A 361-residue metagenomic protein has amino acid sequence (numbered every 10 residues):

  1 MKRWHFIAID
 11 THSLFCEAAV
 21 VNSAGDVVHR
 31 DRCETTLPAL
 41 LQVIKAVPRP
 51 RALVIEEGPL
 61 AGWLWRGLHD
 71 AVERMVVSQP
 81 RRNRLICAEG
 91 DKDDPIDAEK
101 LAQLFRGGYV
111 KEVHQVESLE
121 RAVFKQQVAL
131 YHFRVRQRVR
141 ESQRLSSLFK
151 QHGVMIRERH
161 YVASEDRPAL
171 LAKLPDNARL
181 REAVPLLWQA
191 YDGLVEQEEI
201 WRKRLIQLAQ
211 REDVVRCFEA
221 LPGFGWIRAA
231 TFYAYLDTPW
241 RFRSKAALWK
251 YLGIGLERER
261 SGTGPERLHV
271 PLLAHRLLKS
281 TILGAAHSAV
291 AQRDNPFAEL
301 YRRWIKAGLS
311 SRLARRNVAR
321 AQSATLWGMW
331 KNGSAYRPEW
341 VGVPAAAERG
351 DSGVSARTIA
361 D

Functional and structural regions predicted by a protein language model:
K2-N22, L101: Gly/Thr-rich phosphate-binding beta-strand-loop-beta motif of the actin/hexokinase/Hsp70
L14-P38: Short glycine-rich, Thr/Ser-proximal phosphate-binding strand/loop in the N-terminal lobe of ATP-dependent enzymes
T35-A52: Short, basic/hydrophobic alpha-helical segments
V54-L64: Acidic, metal-coordinating catalytic cores used for nucleic-acid/nucleotide bond scission and strand-transfer chemistry
V76-V116, R121-A122, Q126, A169-A172 (+1 more regions): Short alpha-helix plus adjacent loop in nuclease-associated cores
A129-C217: Glycine-rich, often acidic, oxyanion-interacting loops/wings at catalytic, nucleic-acid, or phospho-protein interfaces
C217-A220, W226, A230-S311, A347 (+1 more regions): Phosphate-backbone recognition surface of nucleic-acid-processing proteins
T263-R267, L300-D361: Low-complexity, acidic/Ser/Thr- and charged residue-rich accessory regions of DNA metabolism proteins
